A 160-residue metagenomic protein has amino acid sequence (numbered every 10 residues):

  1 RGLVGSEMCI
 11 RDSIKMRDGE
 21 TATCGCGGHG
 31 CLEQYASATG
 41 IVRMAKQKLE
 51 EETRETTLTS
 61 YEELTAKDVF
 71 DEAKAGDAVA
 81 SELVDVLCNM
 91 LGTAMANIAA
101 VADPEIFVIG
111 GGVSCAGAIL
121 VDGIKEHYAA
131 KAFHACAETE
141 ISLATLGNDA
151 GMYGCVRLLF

Functional and structural regions predicted by a protein language model:
G2-I10: Short, small-residue-biased leader/transition segments that mark boundaries at the very start of proteins
K15-F160: ATP-binding/phosphotransfer module of carbohydrate and carboxylate kinases, centering on a glycine-rich
